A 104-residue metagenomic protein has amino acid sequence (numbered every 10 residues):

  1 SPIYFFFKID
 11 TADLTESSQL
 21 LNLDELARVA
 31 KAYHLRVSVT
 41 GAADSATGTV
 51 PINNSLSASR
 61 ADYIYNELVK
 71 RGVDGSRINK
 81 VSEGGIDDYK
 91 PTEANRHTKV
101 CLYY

Functional and structural regions predicted by a protein language model:
S1-V37, A94, T98-Y104: Periplasmic peptidoglycan-binding/tethering modules of Gram-negative envelope proteins
D13, S17, A42-Y104: Periplasmic OmpA-like peptidoglycan-binding domain that tethers envelope proteins to the cell wall
